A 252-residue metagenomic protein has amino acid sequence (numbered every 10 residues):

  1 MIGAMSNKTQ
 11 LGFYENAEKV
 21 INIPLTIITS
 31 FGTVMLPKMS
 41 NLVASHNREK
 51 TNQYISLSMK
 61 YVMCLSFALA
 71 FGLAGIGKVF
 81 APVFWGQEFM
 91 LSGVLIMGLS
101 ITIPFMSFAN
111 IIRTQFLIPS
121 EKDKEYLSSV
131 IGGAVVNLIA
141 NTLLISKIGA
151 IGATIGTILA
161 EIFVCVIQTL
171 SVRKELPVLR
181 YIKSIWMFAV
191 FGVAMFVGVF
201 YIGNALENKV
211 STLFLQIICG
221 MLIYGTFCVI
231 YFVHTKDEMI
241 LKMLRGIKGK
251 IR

Functional and structural regions predicted by a protein language model:
M5-K8, P119-S120, K147: Helix-loop interface residues and adjacent transmembrane-helix termini in multi-pass membrane transporters, primarily
K8-L11, D123, A150-A153: Membrane-helix interface/capping residues of multi-pass secondary transporters
F13-V130: Specific pore-lining/lateral-gate transmembrane helices of multi-pass inner-membrane transport and insertion machines
M35, I76-G77, R113, A140-N141 (+4 more regions): Hydrophobic/aromatic residues in alpha-helical transmembrane segments
L91-L95, R180, S184-F188, G192 (+1 more regions): Residue-level signature of transmembrane alpha-helical entry/exit and packing/kink sites in multi-pass membrane
R113-E121, T169-K183: Alpha-helical transmembrane segments
K124-A150, A160-S171, M187-N204, C219-V229: Alpha-helical transmembrane segments of multi-pass membrane transporters and transport-associated inner-membrane enzymes
F200-R252: Membrane-proximal transmembrane or re-entrant/amphipathic helices at the cytosolic face
